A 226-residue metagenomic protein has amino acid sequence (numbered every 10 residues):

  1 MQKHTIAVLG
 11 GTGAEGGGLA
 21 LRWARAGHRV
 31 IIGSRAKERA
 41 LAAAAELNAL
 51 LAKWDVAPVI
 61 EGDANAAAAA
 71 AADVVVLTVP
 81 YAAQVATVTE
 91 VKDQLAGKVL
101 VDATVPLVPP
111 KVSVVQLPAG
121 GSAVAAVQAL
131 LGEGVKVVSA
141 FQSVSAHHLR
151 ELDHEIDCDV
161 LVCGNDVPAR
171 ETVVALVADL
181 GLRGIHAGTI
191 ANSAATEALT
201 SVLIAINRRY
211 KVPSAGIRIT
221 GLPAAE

Functional and structural regions predicted by a protein language model:
M1-A49: NAD(P)+-binding Rossmann beta1-loop-alpha1 motif at the extreme N-terminus of oxidoreductases
Q2-T5, G97, D157: Phosphate-coordination loops involved in phosphoryl transfer and adenosine-cofactor binding
W54, V59, D63-V99, P106-K111: Rossmann-like NAD(P)-binding element
G62, K136-A140, I185-A187: General beta-strand structural signal in soluble alpha/beta enzymes
P80-A83, S143-V144, D166-P168: Short beta->alpha connector loops
T104-H147, E151-L152: Rossmann-fold NAD(P)-binding glycine/threonine-rich loop
C158-E226: Active-site-lining helix/loop region of Rossmann-like oxidoreductase modules
